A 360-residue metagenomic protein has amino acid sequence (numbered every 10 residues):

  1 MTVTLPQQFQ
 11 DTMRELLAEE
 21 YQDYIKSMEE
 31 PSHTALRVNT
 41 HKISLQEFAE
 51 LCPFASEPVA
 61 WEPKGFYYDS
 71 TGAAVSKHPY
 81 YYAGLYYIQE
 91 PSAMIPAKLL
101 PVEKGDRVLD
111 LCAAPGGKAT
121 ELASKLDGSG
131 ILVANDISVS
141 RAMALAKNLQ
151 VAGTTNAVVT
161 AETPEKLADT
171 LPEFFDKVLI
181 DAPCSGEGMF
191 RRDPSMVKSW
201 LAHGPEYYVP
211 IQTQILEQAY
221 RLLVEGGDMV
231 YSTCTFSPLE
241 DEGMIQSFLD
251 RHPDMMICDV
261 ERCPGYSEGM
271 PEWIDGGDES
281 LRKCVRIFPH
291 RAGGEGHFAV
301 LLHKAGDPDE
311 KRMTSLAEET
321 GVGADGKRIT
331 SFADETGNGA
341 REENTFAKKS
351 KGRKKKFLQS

Functional and structural regions predicted by a protein language model:
M1-S360: S-adenosylmethionine
